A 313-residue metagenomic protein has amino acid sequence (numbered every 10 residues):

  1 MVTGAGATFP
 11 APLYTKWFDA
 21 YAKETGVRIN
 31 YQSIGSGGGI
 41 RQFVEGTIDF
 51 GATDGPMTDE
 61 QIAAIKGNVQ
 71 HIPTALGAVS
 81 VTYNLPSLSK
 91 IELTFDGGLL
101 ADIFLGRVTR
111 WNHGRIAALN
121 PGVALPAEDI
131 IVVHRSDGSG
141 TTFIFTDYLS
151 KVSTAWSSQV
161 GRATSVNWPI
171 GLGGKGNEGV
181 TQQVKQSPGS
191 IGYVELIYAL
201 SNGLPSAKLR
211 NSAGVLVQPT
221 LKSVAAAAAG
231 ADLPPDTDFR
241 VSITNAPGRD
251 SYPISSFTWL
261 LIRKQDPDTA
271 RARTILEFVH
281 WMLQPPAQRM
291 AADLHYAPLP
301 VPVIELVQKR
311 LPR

Functional and structural regions predicted by a protein language model:
M1-R313: Flexible loop/hinge segments at secondary-structure junctions
